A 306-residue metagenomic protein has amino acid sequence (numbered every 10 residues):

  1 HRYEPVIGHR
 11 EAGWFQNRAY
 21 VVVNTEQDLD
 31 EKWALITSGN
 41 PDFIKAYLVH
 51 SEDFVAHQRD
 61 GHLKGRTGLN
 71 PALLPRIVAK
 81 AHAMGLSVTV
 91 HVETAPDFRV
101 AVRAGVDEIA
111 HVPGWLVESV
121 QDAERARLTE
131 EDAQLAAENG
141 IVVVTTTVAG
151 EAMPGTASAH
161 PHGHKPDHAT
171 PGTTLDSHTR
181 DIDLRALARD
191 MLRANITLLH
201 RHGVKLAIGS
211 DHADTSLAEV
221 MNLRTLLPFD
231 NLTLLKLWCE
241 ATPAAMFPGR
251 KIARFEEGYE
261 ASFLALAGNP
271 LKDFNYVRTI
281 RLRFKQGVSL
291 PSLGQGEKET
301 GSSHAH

Functional and structural regions predicted by a protein language model:
H1-H62, R66-L86, E130-A169: Divalent-metal coordination cores built from histidine and acidic residues
Q16-V22, Q58-N70, V112-A126, H162-A188 (+1 more regions): Glycine-rich tight-turn/loop motif centered on a GG-T
N40, A81, V90-H91, I109 (+6 more regions): Divalent metal-coordination and catalytic microenvironments
N40, V102-I109, E138-V142, G203-K205 (+1 more regions): Glycine-enriched alpha-helix->loop->beta-strand junction motifs that scaffold or abut catalytic
K45-Y47, T89-H91, A110-V112, V144-T147 (+3 more regions): A cross-family glycoside hydrolase active-site/sugar-binding cleft signature
V49-V55, E93-R99, W115-E118, G150-P154 (+1 more regions): Active-site environment of divalent metal-dependent phosphoester hydrolases
A83, G172-P270: His/Asp/Glu-enriched, well-ordered alpha-helical/loop segment that forms or immediately abuts the divalent-metal
V88, H162, P166, K236-H306: Active-site microenvironment of metallo-dependent hydrolases
